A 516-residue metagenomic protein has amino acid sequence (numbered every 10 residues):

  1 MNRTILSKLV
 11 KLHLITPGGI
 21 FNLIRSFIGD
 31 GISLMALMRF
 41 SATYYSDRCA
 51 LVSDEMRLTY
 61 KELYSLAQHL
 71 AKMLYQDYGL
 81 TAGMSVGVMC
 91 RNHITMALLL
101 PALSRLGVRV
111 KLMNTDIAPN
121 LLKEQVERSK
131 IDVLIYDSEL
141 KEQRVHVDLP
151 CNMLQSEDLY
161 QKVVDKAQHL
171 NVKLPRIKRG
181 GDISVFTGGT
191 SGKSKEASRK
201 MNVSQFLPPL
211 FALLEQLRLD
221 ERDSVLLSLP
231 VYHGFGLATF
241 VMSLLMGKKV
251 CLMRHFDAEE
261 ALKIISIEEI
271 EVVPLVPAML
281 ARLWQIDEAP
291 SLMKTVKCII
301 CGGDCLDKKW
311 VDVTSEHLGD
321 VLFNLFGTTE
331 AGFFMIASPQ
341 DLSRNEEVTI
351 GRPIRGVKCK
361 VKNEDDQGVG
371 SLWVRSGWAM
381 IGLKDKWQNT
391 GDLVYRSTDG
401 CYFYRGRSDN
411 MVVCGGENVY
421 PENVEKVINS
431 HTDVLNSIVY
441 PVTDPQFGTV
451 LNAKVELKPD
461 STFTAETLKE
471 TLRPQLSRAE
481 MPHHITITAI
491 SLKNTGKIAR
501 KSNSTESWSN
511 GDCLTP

Functional and structural regions predicted by a protein language model:
M1-L58, E62-D77, V172, E470 (+3 more regions): N-lobe entry segment of adenylate-forming
D30-G31, M56, M73-D116, N418: Conserved AMP-binding/adenylate-forming
T59-Y60, D182-L207: Conserved AMP-binding A3 loop
S65-L70, A197-R218: Conserved structural elements of the adenylate-forming
M96, S376, L393-M481, K497: AMP-binding/adenylate-forming catalytic core of the ANL superfamily
V164-G188, K193, R218-S224: Conserved pre-ATP/AMP-binding loop-to-beta segment of ANL
L207-S224, Y232-V272: Conserved AMP-binding/adenylation subdomain of ANL enzymes
E288-R344: Gly/Ser/Thr-rich phosphate-binding loop
